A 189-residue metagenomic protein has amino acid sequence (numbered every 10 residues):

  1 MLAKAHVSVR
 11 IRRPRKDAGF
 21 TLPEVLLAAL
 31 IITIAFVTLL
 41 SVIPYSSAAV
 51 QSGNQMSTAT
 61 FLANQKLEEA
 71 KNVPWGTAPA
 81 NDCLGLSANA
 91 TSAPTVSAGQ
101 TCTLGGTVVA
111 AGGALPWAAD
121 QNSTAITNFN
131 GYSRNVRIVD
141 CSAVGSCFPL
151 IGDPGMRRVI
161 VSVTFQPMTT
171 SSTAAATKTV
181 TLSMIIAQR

Functional and structural regions predicted by a protein language model:
M1-F20: N-terminal leader/signal peptides at the extreme start of proteins
K4-A5, L40, S52, M56 (+2 more regions): Short amphipathic alpha-helical leader/targeting segments
K4-S8, L40, A93, S123: Low-complexity, intrinsically disordered short peptide segments enriched in small/polar/basic residues
V9, A18, I34, T127-N130 (+1 more regions): Short non-domain terminal segments
F20-N64: Aliphatic-rich helix starts adjacent to a transmembrane/signal segment
S57-R189: Low-complexity, Gly/Pro-rich coil/beta segments used as flexible assembly/activation regions
